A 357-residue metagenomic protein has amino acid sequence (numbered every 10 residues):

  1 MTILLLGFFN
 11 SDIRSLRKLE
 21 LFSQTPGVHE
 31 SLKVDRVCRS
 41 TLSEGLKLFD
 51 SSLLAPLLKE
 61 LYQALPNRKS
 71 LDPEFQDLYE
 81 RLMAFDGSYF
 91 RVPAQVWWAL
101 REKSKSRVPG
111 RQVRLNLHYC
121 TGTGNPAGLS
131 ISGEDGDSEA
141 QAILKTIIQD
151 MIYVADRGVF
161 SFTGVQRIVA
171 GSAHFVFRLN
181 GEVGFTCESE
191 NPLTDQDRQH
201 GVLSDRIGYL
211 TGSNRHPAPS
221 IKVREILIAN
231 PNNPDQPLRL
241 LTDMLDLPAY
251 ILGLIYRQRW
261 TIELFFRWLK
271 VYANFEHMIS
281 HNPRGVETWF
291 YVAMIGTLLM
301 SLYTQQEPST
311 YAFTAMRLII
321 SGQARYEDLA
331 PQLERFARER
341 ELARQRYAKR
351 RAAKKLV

Functional and structural regions predicted by a protein language model:
M1-K18, D35, L46-F49, L53-L61 (+3 more regions): Single, function-defining residue in the core of a domain
R14-S31: DNA-recognition alpha helix
L65-P73, S138-E139: A short, well-structured juxtamembrane/interface segment
